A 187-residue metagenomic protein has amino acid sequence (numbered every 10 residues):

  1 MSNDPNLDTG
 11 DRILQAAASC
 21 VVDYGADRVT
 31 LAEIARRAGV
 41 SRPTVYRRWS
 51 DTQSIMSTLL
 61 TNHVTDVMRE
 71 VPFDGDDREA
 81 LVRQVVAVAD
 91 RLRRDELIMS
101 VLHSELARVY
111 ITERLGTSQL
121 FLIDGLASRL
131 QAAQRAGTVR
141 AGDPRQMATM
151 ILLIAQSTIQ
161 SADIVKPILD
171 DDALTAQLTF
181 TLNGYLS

Functional and structural regions predicted by a protein language model:
M1-R37, Q53-S57, N62-D66: Basic, helix-initiating cap at the start of DNA-binding domains
A38-W49: Short hydrophobic/aromatic patch on the recognition helix
W49, L60, A155: DNA major-groove recognition helix of helix-turn-helix
T58, R69-E96, I111, A148-I151 (+1 more regions): Hydrophobic alpha-helical connector segments
A87-D90, D124, S128-A136, S161-S187: C-terminal peripheral helix-coil segments that are non-catalytic and often amphipathic
L102-Y110: Short linear capping/connector segments at secondary-structure termini
Y110-A136, R145-T149: Amphipathic alpha-helical packing segments from all-alpha helical-bundle domains
